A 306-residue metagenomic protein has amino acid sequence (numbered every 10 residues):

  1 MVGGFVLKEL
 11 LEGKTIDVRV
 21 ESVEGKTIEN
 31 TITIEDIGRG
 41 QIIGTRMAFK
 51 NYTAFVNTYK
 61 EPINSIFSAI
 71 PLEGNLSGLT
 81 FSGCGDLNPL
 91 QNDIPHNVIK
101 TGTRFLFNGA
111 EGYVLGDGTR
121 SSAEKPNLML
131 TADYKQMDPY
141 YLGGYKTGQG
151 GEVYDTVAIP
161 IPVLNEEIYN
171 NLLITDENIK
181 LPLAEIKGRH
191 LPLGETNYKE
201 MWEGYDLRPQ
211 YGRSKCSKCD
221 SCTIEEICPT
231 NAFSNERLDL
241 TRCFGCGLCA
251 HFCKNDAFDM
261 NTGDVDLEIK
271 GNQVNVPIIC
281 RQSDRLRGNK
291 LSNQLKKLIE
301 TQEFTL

Functional and structural regions predicted by a protein language model:
V2-P71, S77: Long, charge-patterned amphipathic interaction tracts in eukaryotic proteins
V23, K50, E61, T223 (+3 more regions): Conserved active-site and cofactor/substrate-binding residues in soluble primary-metabolism enzymes
F81-G83: Long, acidic (E/D-rich), serine/proline-rich intrinsically disordered low-complexity regions in eukaryotic proteins
Q91-L142: Loop-centered beta-sheet repeat module
L128, P139-A232, N272-T305: Ferredoxin-type iron-sulfur electron-transfer modules and their immediate structural context
G212-R213, L238-L240: Thr-Gly-centered strand-to-loop micro-motif
D220-D239, L248-V265: Iron-sulfur cluster-binding cysteine motifs and their immediate structural context in ferredoxin-like electron-transfer
L240-N255, E268-D284: Short microdomains enriched in Cys/His and/or Lys/Arg
